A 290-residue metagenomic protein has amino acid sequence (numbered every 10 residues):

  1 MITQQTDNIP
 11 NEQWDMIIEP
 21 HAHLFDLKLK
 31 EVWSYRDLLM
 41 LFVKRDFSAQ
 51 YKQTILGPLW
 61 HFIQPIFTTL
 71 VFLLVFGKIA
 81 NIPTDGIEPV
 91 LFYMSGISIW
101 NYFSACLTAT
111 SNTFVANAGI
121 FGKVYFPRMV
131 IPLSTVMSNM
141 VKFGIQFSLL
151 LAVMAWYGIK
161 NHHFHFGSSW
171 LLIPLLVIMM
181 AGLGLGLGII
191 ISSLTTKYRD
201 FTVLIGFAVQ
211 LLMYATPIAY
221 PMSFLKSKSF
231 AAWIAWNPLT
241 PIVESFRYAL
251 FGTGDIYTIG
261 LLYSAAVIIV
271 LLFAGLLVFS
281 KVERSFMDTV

Functional and structural regions predicted by a protein language model:
M1-V290: Hydrophobic transmembrane alpha-helices and immediately adjacent juxtamembrane helices of multi-pass inner-membrane
